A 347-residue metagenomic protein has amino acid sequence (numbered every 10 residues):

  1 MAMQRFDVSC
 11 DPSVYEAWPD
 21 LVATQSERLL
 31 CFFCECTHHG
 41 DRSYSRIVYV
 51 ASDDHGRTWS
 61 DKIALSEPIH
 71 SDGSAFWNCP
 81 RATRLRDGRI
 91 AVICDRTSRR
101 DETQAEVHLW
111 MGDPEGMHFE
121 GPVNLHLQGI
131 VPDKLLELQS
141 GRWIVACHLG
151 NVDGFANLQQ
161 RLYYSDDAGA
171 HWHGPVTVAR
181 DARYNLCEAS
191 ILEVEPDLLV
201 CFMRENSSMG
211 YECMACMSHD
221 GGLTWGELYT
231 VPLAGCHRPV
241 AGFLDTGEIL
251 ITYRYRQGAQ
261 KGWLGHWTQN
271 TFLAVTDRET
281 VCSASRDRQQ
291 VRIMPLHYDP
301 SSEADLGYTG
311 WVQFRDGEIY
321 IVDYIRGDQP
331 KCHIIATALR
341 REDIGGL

Functional and structural regions predicted by a protein language model:
M1-L347: Asp-box/BNR beta-propeller blade signature and adjacent active/binding-site loops in extracellular glycan-interacting
